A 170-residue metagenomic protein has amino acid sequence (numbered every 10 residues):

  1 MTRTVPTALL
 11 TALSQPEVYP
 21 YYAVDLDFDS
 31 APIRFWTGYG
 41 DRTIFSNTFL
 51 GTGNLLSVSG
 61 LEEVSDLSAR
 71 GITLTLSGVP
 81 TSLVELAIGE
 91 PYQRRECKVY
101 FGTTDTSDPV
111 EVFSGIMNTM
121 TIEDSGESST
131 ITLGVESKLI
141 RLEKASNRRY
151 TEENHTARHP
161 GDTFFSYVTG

Functional and structural regions predicted by a protein language model:
M1-T52: Polar/acidic, low-complexity leader/linker segments enriched in S/T/G and N/D
R3-T11, V18-Y19, D27-D29, V79-T119: Short, acidic/charged, Gly/Pro-enriched secondary-structure junctions
A23-D25, R34, T43, T73-T75 (+2 more regions): Ser/Thr- (and often Asn-) enriched beta-sheet segments in non-cytosolic proteins
T43-T81: A glycine-rich, hydrophobic loop/mini-helix early in the fold
V58-E63, N118-D124: Short amphipathic beta-strand and strand-loop transition segments with alternating hydrophobic
R70, F113, E127-I131: Envelope-exposed proteins and targeting segments
T121-S137: Short, solvent-exposed secondary-structure boundary/capping segments
I140-G170: Intrinsically disordered, low-complexity terminal/linker regions enriched in Pro/Ser/Gly and acidic residues
